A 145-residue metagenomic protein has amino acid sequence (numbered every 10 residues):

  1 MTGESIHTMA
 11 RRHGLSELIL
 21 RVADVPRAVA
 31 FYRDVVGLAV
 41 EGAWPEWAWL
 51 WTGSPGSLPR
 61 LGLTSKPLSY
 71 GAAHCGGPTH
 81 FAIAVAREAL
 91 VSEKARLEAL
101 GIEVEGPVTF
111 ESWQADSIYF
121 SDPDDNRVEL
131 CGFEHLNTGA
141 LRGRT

Functional and structural regions predicted by a protein language model:
M1-R11, K94-A95, A99-T145: Vicinal oxygen chelate
E4-H7, K66-G71: Short beta-strand/turn micro-motifs at beta-sheet edges
A10, G42, A73-C75: A generic structural micro-feature
G14-A23, L50-T52, G71-R96, D116-S121 (+1 more regions): Vicinal oxygen chelate
I19-L61: Core segments of cupin and vicinal oxygen chelate
A30, D34, V91-A99: Replace "anionic and nucleotidyl ligands
A48-W49, S69, V108-E111: Short, solvent-exposed loop/turn elements at beta->coil junctions and helix N-caps that rim active or binding pockets
